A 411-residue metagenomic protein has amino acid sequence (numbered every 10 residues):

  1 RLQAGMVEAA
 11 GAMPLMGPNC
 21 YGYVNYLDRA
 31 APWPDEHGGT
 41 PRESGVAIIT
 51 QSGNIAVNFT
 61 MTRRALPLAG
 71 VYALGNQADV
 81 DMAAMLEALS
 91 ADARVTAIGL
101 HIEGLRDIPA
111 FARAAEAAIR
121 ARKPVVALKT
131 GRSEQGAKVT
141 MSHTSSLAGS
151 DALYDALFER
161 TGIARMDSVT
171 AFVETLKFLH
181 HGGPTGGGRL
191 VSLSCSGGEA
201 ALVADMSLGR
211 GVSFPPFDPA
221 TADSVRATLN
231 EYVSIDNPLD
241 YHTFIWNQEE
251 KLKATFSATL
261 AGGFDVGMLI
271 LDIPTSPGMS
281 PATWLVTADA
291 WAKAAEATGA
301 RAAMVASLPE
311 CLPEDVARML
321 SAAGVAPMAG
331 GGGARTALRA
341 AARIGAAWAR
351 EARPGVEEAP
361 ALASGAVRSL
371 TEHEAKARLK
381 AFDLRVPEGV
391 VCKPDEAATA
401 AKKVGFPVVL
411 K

Functional and structural regions predicted by a protein language model:
R1-L410: Catalytic-core regions of core metabolic enzymes, especially those transforming organic acids/acyl-group intermediates
